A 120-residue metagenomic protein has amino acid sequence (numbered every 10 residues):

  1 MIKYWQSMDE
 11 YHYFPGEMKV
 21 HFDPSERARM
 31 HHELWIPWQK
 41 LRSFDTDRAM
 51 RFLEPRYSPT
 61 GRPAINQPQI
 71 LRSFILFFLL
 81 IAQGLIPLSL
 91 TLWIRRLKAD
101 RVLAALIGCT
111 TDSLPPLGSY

Functional and structural regions predicted by a protein language model:
M1-Y120: Short alpha-helical elements
